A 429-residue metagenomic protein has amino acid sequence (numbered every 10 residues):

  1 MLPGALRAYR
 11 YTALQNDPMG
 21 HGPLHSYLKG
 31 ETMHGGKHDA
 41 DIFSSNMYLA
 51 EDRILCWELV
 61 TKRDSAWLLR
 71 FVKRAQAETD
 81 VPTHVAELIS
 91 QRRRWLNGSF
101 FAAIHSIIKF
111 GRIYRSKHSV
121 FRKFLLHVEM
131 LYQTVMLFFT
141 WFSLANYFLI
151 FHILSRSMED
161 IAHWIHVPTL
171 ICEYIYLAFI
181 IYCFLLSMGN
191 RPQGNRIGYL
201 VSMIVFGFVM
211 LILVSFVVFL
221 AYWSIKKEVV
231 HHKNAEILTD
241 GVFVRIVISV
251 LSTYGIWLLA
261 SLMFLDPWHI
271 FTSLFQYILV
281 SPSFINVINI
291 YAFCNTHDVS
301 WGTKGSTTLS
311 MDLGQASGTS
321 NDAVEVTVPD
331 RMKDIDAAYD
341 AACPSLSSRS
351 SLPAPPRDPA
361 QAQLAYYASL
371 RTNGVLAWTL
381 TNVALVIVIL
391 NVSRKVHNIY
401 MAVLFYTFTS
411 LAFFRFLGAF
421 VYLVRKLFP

Functional and structural regions predicted by a protein language model:
M1-E159, N286, S300-T303, M311 (+2 more regions): Non-transmembrane catalytic domains and loops of membrane-associated enzymes and transporters that build or traffic
A102, S106-V128, L149-P429: Juxtamembrane C-terminal module of membrane proteins
